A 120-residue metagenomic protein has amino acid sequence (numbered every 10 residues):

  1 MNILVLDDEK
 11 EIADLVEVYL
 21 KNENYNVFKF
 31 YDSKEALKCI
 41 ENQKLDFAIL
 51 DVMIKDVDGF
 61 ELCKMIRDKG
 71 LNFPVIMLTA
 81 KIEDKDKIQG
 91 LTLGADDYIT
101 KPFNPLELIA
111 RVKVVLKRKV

Functional and structural regions predicted by a protein language model:
A13, K55, E83, K101: The feature encodes the CheY-like receiver
D14-N22: Charged docking surfaces used in two-component/phosphorelay signaling
N24-Y31, C39: Short hydrophobic/Thr-rich beta-strand motif most characteristic of the beta2 strand and flanking loop of CheY-like
D32, D58-E61: Acidic catalytic/metal-coordinating carboxylates
K38, F60-L71: Short amphipathic alpha-helix used as the core "switch/output" element in two-component signaling
D51, T79: Active-site residues of response regulator receiver
F103-V114: C-terminal output helix
